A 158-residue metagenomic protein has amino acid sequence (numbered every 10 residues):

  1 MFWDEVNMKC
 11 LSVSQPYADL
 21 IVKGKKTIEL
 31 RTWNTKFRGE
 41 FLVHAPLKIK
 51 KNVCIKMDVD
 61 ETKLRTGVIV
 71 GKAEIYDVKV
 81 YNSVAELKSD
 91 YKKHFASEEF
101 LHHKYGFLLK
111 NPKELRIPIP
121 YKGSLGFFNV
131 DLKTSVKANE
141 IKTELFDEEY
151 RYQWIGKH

Functional and structural regions predicted by a protein language model:
F2-H158: Structured alpha/beta reader/binder surfaces that contact nucleic acids or chromatin modification marks
